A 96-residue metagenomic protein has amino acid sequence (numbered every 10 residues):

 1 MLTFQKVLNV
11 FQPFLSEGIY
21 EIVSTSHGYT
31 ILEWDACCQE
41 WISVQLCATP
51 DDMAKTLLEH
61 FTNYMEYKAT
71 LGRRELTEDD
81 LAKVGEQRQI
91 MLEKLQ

Functional and structural regions predicted by a protein language model:
M1-I19, F61-E78, M91-Q96: Negatively charged, low-complexity tracts enriched in Asp/Glu with abundant Ser/Thr
V23-L81, G85: Acidic, low-complexity, intrinsically disordered interaction modules
